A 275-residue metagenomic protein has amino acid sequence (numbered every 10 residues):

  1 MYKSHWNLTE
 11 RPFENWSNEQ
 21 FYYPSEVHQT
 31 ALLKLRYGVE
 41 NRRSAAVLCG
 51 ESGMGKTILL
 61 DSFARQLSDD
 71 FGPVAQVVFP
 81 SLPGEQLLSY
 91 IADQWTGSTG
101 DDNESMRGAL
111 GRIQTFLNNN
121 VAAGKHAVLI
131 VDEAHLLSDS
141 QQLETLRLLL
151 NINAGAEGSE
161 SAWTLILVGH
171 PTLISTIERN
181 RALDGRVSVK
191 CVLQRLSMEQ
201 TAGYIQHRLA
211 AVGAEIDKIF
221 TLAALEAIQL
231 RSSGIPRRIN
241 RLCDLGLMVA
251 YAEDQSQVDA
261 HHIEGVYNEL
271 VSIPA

Functional and structural regions predicted by a protein language model:
M1-R43, N268, A275: A short, basic N-terminal segment
L8-F13, G72, L82-D101: Conserved NTP-binding/hydrolysis module of P-loop NTPases
N41-S62: Walker A/P-loop nucleotide-binding motif
F63-L67, P171-S188: Short regulatory helix/loop adjacent to the ATP-binding pocket of P-loop NTPases
V77-S81, T176-I177, S188-T201: Conserved AAA+ ATPase "SRH/arginine-finger" region at the nucleotide-binding site
D93-W95, P171, E199-E215: Conserved AAA+ ATPase "sensor/coupling" helix adjacent to the nucleotide-binding pocket
Q114-N118, A122-L167, T172-S175: Conserved Walker B catalytic segment
A123, V128, S175, A210-A275: C-terminal alpha-helical "lid" subdomain
